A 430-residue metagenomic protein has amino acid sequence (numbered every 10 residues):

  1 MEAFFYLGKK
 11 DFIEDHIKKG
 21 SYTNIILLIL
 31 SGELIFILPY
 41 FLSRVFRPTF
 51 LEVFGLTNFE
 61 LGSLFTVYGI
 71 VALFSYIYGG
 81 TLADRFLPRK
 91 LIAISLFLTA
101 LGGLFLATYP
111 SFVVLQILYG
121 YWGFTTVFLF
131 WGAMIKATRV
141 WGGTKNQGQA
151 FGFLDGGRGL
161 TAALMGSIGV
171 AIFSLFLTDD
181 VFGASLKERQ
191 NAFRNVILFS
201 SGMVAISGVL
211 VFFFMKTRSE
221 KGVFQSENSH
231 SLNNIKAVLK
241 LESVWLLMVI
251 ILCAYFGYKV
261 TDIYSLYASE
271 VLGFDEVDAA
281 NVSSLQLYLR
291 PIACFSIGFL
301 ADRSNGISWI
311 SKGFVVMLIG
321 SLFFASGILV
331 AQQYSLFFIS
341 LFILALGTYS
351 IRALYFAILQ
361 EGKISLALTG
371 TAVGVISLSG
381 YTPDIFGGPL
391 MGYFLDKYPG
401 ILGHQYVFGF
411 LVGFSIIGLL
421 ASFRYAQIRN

Functional and structural regions predicted by a protein language model:
S43-R47, G166, S243-L287, G387-G388: Extracytoplasmic gate region of multi-pass secondary transporters
S75-L87, A293-G306, L395-D396: Helix-to-loop junctions at the C-terminal end of transmembrane segments in multipass secondary transporters
R85-L96, D302-V316: Cytoplasmic membrane-interface "Motif A"-like loop-to-helix N-cap segments of 12-TM Major Facilitator Superfamily
F151-S174, S377-G388: Glycine-rich segments within core transmembrane alpha-helices of 12-TM secondary carriers
L175-S201, Y393-F414: A membrane-interface helix-boundary motif in multi-pass transporters
F212-N233: Flexible cytoplasmic inter-helical loops of multi-pass small-molecule transporters
I307-Y355: C-terminal transmembrane helical hairpin of 12-TM major facilitator-type secondary transporters
L366-P399: A late C-terminal transmembrane helix in Major Facilitator Superfamily
